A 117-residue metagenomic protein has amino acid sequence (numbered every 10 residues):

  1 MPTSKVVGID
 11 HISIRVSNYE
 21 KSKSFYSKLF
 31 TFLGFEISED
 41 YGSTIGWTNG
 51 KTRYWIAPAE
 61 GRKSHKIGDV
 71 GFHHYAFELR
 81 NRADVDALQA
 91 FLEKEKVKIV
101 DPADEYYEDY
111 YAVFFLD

Functional and structural regions predicted by a protein language model:
M1-K23, Y75: N-terminal beta-strand motif that seeds the catalytic metal site of vicinal oxygen chelate
P2-K5, Q89-A90, K94-D117: Vicinal oxygen chelate
P2-T3, T48-R80, D84-A90: Long, continuous compositionally biased terminal/linker segments
S13-W55: Core segments of cupin and vicinal oxygen chelate
S43-I45, H73, D109-V113: Short beta-strand micro-motifs in enzyme catalytic cores
